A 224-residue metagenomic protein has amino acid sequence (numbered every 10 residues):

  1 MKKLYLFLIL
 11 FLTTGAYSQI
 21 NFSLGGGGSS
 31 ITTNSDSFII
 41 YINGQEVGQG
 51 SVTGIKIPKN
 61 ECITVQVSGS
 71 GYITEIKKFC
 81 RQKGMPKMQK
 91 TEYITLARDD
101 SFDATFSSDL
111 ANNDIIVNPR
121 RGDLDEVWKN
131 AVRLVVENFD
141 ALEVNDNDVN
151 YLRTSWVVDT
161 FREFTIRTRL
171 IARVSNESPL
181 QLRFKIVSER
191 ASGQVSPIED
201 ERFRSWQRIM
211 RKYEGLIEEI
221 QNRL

Functional and structural regions predicted by a protein language model:
M1-K2, L182: Short, intrinsically disordered low-complexity segments
K3-T13: Sec-dependent N-terminal signal peptides
T14-S18: Sec/Tat signal peptide C-region and signal peptidase I cleavage site
I20, N43-Q45, S51-L224: Ser/Thr-rich, low-complexity intrinsically disordered terminal regions
N21-S29: Short coil/turn motif common to extracellular beta-sandwich-like domains
G28-T32, N118: Short hydrophobic beta-strand segments
T32-I39: Short proline/glycine-enriched turn/loop motifs at strand-loop junctions of beta-rich domains
